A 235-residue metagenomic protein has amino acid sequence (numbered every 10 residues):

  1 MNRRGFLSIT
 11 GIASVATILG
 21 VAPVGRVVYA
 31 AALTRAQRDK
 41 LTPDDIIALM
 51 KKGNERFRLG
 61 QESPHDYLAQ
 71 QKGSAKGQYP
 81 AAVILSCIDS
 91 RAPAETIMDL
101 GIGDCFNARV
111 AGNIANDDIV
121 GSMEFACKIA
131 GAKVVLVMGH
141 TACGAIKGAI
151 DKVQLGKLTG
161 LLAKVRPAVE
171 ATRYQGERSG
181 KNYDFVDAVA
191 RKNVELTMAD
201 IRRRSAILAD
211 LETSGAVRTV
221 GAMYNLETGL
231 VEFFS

Functional and structural regions predicted by a protein language model:
M1-S14: N-terminal secretory signal peptides and thylakoid transit peptides that target proteins across membranes
A13, G53-G60, I129, A149-V153 (+2 more regions): Change "in soluble alpha/beta enzymes" to "in soluble alpha/beta proteins
V21-F57, S63: C-terminal segment of N-terminal export signals and the immediately downstream linker at the start of the mature
M50, I84, V137, G221 (+1 more regions): Divalent metal-coordination and catalytic microenvironments
S63-V120: Conserved beta-strand-loop surface patch within small alpha/beta domains used for substrate/adaptor or ligand engagement
T96-D184, L226: Short HxH-centered metal-ligating active-site micro-motif
R166, E170-R218: Polyanion-binding loop/helix "lid" in catalytic or ligand-binding cores
E212-E232: GST superfamily/GST-like fold recognition
